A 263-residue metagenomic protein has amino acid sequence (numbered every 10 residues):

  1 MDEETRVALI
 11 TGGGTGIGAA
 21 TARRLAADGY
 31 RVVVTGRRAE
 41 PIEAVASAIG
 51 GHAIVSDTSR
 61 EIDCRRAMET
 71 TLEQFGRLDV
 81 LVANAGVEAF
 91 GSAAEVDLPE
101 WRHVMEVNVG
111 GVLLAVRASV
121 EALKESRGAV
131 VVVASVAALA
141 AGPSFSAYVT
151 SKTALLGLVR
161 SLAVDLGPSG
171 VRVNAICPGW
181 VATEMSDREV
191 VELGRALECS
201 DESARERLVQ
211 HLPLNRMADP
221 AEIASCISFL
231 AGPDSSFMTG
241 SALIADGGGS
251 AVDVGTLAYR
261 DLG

Functional and structural regions predicted by a protein language model:
G14-G16: Conserved glycine-rich cofactor-binding loop
V82, G167, R172, M238-G240: Short, small/polar-rich loop/turn modules that mediate ligand/substrate recognition or access, typified
S92-A93, E100-R102, L208: Substrate-binding pocket helix/loop in short-chain dehydrogenase/reductase
L113, R216-A245, S250-A251: C-terminal substrate-recognition "lid" of short-chain dehydrogenase/reductases
V116, S151, V159: Active-site helix of classical SDR
E121, V164-P168, S236: Alpha-helical segment proximal to the catalytic Tyr-Lys
S135: Residue(s) in the substrate-gating loop at a strand-loop-helix junction that position the organic substrate next
